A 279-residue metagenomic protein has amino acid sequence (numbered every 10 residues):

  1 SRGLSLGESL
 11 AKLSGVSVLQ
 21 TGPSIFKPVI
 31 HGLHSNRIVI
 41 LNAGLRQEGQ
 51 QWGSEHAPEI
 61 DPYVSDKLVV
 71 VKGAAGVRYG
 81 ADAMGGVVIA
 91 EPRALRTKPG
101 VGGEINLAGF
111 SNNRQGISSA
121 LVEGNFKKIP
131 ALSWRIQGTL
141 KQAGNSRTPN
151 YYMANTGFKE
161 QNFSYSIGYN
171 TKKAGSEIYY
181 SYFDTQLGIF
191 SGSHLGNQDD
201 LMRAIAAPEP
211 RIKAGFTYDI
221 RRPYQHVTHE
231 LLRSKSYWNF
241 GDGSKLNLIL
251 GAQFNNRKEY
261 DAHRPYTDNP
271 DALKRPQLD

Functional and structural regions predicted by a protein language model:
S1, E8-G15, Q20-P28, G32-L33 (+2 more regions): Outer-membrane beta-barrel proteins, especially TonB-dependent receptors
